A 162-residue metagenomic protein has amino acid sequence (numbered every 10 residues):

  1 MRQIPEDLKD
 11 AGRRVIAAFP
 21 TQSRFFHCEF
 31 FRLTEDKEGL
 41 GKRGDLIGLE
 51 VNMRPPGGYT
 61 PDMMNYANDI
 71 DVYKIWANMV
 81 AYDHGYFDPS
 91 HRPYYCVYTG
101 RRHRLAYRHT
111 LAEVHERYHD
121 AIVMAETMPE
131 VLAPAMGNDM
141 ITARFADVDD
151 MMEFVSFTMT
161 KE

Functional and structural regions predicted by a protein language model:
M1-I4: A short, structured beta-strand-centered segment in the mid-to-C-terminal lobe of catalytic cores from group-transfer
D7-C28, N52-R104: Active-site "cap" helix and flanking loop/linker of ATP-utilizing ligase/carboxylase catalytic domains
F31-E35: Short beta-strand micro-motifs enriched in acidic
K37-G39, G58-T60, R108, D150-M152: Intrinsically disordered, low-complexity acidic/polar segments
E38-P55: A short beta-strand motif that forms the metal-chelation/ATP-contact edge of phosphoryl-transfer active sites
I75-E162: Peripheral (often C-terminal) accessory segments that flank ATP-dependent C-N-forming ligase machineries
